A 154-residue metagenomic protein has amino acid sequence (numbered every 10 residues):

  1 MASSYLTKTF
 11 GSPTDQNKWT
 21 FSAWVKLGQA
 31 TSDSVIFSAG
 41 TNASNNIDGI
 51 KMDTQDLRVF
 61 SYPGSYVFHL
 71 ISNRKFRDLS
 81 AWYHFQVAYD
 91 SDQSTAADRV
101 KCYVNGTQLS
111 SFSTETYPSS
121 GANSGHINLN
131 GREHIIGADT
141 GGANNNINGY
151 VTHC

Functional and structural regions predicted by a protein language model:
M1-H153: Extracellular glycan-associated modules
